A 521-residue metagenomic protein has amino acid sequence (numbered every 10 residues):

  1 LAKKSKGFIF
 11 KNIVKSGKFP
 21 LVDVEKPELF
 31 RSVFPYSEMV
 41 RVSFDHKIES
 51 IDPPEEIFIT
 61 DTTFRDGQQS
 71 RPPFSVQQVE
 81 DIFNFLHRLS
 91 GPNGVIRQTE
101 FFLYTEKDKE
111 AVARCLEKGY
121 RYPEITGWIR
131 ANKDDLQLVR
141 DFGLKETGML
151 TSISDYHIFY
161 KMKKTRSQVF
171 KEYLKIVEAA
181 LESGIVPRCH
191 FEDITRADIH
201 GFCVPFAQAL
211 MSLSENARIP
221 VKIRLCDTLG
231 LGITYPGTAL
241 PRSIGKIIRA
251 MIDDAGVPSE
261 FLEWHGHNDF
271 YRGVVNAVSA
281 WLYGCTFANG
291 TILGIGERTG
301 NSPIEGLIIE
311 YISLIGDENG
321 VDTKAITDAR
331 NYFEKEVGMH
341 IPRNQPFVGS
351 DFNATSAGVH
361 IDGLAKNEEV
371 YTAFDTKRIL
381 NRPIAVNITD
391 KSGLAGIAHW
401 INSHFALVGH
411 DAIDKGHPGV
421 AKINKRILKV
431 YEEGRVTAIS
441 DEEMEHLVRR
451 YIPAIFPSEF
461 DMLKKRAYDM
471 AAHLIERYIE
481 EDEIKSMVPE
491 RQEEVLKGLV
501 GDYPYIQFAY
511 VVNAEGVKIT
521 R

Functional and structural regions predicted by a protein language model:
K6-R65, G316-S458: A mid-to-C-terminal "edge-of-domain" accessory segment
E49-I59, R71-V95, R114, K118 (+3 more regions): Alpha/beta enzyme core
I59-T62, D66, P72, R97-F101 (+7 more regions): Hydrophobic faces of well-ordered beta-strands that scaffold small-molecule active sites in alpha/beta enzyme cores
F64, L103-K107, I129-K133, T151-D155 (+4 more regions): Active-site-proximal loop/turn and secondary-structure-junction residues that shape catalytic pockets, frequently
P72, F101-F102, I125, I129 (+12 more regions): Hydrophobic alpha-helical scaffolding
L103-G127, N132-L138: N-terminal active-site wall of soluble small-molecule enzyme domains
L229-A373: Catalytic alpha/beta core domains of metabolic enzymes, predominantly
F456-I519: Intrinsically disordered, low-complexity terminal regulatory regions
